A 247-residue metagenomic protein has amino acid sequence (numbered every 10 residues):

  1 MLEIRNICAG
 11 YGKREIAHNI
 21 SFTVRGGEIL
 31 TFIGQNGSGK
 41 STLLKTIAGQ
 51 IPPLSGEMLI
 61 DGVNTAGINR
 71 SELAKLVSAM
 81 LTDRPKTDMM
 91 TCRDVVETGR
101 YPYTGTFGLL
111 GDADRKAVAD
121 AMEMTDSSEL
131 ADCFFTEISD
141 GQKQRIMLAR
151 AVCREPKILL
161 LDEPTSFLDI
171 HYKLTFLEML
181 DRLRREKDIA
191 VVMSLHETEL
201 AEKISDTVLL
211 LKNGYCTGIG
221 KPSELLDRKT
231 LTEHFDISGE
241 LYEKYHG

Functional and structural regions predicted by a protein language model:
I33-Q35: The feature captures the beta-strand-to-loop junction immediately N-terminal to the Walker
A48: Helix-to-loop junction immediately C-terminal to a conserved catalytic motif
G56-N64, L73: Conserved ABC transporter NBD signature motif
E97, D112-L130: Conserved ABC ATPase "signature" region
L109, F134-I138, Q142: Conserved ABC ATPase signature
L159-D162: Catalytic Walker B motif of ABC-type/P-loop ATPase nucleotide-binding domains
